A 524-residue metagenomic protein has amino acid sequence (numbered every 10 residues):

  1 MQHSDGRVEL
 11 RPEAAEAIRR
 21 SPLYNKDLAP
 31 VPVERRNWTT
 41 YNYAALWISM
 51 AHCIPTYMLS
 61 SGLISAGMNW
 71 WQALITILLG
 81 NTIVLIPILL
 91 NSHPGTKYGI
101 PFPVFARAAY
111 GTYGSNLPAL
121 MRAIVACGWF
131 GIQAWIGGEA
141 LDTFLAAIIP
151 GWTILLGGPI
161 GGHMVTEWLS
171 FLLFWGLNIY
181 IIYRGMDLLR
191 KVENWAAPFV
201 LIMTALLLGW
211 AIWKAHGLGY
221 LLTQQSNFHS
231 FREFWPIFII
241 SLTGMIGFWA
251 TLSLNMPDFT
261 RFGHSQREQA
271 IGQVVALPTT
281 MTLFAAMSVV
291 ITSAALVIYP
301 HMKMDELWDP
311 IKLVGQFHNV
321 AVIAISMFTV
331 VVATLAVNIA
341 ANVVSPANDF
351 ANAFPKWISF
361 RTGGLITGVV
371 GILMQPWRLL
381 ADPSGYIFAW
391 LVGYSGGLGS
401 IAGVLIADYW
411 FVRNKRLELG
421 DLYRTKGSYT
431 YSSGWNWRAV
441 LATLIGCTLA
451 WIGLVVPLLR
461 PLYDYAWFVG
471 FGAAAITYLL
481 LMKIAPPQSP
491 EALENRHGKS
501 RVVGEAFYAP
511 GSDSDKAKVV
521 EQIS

Functional and structural regions predicted by a protein language model:
M1-W70, L85, T204-L207, K214-L218 (+3 more regions): Membrane-interface "cap" regions at the ends of multi-pass membrane proteins
P30, I401-T477, I484, E491-N495: C-terminal membrane-solvent junction of multi-pass transporters and transport-like membrane proteins
T40-Y57, S170-L177, Y183, G209-A215 (+3 more regions): Hydrophobic, membrane-embedded alpha-helices of multi-pass small-molecule transporters
H52-T56, L79-P87, M121-Q133, P198-K214 (+3 more regions): Selective recognition of specific alpha-helical transmembrane segments in multi-pass small-molecule
I77-Y110, R122-V125, W129-W135, I291-A295 (+2 more regions): Juxtamembrane transmembrane-helix boundary signature
A119, A146-Y183, P198-L207, S241-M256 (+3 more regions): Transmembrane alpha-helical segments of multi-pass small-molecule transport proteins
M121, I132, G138, L169-W213 (+3 more regions): Membrane-interface loop-to-helix entry segments
A134, G138-A147, F199-S226, F248 (+3 more regions): Hydrophobic alpha-helical segments and their helix-loop junctions in multi-pass secondary transporters
